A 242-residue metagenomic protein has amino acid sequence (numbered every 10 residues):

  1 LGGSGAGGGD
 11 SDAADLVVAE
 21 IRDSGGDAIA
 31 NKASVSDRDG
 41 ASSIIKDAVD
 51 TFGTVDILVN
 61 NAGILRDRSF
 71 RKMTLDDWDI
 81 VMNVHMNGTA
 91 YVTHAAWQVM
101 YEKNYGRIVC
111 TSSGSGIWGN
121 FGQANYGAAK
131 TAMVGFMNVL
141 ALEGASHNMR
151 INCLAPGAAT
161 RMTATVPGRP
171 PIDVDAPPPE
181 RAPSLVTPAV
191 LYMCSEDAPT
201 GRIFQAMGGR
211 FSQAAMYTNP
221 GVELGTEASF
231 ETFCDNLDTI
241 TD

Functional and structural regions predicted by a protein language model:
S11, D15, K32-K46, L75: The beta1-alpha1 cofactor-binding region of Rossmann-like NAD(H)/NADP(H)-dependent oxidoreductases
S24-D27, D47-N60, R66-S69, Y105 (+1 more regions): A glycine-rich helix->loop->beta "capping" turn within Rossmann-like NAD(P)(H)-dependent oxidoreductase domains
S69-F70, D77-D79: Substrate-binding pocket helix/loop in short-chain dehydrogenase/reductase
T93, A129: Active-site helix of classical SDR
V99-E102, W118, V134, V139-M149 (+1 more regions): Active-site-adjacent segment of SDR/Rossmann-fold oxidoreductases
S113: Residue(s) in the substrate-gating loop at a strand-loop-helix junction that position the organic substrate next
D173-D242: C-terminal helical subdomain
